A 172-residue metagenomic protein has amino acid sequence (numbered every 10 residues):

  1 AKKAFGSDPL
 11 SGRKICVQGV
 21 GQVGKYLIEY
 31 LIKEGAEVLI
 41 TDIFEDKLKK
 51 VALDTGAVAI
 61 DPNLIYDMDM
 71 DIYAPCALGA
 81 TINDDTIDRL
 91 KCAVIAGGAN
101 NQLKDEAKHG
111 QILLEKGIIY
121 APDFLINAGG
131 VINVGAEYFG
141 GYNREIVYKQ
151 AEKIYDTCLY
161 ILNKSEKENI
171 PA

Functional and structural regions predicted by a protein language model:
A1-I72: Glycine-rich phosphate/diphosphate-binding loop of Rossmann-like nucleotide-binding domains
A1-K2, A93-A172: Adenosine-phosphate binding glycine-rich loop
F5-P9, V20, L27-A36, I43 (+5 more regions): Generic hydrophobic segment detector
L10, Q18, Q22, Y26 (+9 more regions): Conserved active-site and cofactor/substrate-binding residues in soluble primary-metabolism enzymes
D46-L125: Rossmann-like adenosine-cofactor binding region
